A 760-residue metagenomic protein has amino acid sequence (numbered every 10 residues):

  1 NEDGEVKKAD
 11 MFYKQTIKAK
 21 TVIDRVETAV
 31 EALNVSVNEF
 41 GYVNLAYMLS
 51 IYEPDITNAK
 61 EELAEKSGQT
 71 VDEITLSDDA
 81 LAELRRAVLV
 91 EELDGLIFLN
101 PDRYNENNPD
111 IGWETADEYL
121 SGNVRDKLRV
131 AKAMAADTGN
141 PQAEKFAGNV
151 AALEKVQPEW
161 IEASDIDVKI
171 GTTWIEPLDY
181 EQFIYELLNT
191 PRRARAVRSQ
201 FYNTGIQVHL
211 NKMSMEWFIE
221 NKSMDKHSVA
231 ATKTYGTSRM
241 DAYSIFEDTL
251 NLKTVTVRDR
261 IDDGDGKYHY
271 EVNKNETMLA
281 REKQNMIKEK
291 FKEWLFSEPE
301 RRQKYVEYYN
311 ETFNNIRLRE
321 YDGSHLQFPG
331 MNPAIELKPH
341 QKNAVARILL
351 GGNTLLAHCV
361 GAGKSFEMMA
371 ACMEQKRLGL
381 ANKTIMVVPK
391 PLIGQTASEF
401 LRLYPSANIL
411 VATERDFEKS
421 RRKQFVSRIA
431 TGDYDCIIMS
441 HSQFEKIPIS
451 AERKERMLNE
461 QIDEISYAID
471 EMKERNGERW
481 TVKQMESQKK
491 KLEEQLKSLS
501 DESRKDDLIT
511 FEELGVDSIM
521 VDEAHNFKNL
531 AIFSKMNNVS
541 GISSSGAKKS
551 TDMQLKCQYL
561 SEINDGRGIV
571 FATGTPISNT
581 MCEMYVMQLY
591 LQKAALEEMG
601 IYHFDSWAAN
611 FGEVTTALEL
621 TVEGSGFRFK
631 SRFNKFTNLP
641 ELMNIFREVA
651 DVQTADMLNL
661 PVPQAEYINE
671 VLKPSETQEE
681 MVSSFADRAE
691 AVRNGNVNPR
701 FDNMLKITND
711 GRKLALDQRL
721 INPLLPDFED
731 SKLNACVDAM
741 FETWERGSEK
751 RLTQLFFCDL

Functional and structural regions predicted by a protein language model:
N1-N315, A381, P405, I429 (+3 more regions): Charged, low-complexity intrinsically disordered regions
N315-A357: Conserved pre-motif I regulatory segment
L356, M386, A572: Hydrophobic anchor at the beta1->P-loop junction of P-loop NTPases
V360-A362, E367-S398, Y404-N408, I563-G568: Conserved SF1/SF2 helicase motif Ia
P391-E418, Q424, R428-T431, L591-A595: Conserved helix-turn-beta segment of the N-terminal RecA-like "Helicase ATP-binding" lobe in SF1/SF2 helicases
R422-I469, E474-N476, W480, S487-S518 (+5 more regions): Inter-lobe coupling linker of SF2 helicases/translocases
D522-E523: Walker B catalytic acidic pair
